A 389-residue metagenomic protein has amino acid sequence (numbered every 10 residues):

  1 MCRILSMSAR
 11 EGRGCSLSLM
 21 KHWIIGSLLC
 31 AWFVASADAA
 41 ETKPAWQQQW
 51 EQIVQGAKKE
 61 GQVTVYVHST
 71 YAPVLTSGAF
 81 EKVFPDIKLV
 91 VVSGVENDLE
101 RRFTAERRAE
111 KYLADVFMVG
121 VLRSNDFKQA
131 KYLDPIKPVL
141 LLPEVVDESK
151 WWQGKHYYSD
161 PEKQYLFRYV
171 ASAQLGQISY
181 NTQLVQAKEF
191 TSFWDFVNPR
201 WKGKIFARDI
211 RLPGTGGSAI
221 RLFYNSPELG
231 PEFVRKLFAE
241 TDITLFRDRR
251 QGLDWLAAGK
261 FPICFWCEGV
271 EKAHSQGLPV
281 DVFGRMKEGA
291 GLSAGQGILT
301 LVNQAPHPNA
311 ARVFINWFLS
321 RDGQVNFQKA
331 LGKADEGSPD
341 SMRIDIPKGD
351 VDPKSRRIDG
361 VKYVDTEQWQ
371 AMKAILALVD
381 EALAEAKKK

Functional and structural regions predicted by a protein language model:
K21-A35: Bacterial N-terminal signal peptides
A40-T42, W46, S355-K389: Conserved C-terminal helix/tail region of periplasmic/extracytoplasmic solute-binding proteins
Q47-K58, H68-K88, H274: Short, polar/charged alpha-helical segment
Y66-G78, V90-T104, Y112-A257: Extracytoplasmic ligand-binding site segments that recognize negatively charged/polar headgroups
R123-D126, F261-D281: A ligand-binding cleft/hinge motif common to bilobed small-molecule-binding domains
V234-A239, L245-F246, R250, L278-A305: Periplasmic-binding protein-like
G297-Y363: Mature extracytoplasmic/periplasmic domains
